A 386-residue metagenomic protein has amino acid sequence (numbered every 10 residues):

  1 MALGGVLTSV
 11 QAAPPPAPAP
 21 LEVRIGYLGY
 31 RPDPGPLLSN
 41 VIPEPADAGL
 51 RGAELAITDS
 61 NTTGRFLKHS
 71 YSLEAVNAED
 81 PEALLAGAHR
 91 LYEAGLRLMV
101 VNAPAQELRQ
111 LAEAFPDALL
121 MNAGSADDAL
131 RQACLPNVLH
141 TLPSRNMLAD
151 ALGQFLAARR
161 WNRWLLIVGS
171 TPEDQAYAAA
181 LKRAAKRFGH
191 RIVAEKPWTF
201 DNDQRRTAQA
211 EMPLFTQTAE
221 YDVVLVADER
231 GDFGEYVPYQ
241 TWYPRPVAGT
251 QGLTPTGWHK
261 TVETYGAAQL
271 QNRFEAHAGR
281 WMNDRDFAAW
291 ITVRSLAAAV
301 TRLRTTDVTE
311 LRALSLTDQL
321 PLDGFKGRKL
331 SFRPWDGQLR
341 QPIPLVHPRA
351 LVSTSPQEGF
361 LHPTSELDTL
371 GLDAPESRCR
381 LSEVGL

Functional and structural regions predicted by a protein language model:
M1-V6: Bacterial N-terminal signal peptides
V10-L386: Extracytosolic ligand-binding ectodomains
